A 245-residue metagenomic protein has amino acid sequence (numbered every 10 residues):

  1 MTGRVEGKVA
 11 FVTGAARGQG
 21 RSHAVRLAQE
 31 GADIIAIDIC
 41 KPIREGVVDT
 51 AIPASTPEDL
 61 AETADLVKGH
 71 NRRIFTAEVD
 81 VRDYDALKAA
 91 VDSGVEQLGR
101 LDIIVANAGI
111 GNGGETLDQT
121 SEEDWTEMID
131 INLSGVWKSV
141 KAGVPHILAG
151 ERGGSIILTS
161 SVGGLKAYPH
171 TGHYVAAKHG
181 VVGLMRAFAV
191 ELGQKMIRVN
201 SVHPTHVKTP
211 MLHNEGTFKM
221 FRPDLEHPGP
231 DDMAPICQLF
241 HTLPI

Functional and structural regions predicted by a protein language model:
T2-L98, N112-G113, E123, T217: Short-chain dehydrogenase/reductase
E115-L117, D124-I129: Substrate-binding pocket helix/loop in short-chain dehydrogenase/reductase
T120, A167-V175, A187, E215: Active-site loop-to-helix junction immediately N-terminal to the catalytic Tyr of the SDR YXXXK motif in Rossmann-fold
V140, A177, M185: Active-site helix of classical SDR
P145, V190-Q194: Alpha-helical segment proximal to the catalytic Tyr-Lys
S161: Residue(s) in the substrate-gating loop at a strand-loop-helix junction that position the organic substrate next
S201, P223-I245: C-terminal helical subdomain
